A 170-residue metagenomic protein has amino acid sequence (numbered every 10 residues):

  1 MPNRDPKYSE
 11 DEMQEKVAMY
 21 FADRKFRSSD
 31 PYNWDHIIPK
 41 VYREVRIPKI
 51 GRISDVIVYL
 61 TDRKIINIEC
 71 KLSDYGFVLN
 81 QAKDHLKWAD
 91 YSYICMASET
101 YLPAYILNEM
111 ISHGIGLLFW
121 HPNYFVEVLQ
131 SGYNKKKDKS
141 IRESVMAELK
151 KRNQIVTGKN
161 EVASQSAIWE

Functional and structural regions predicted by a protein language model:
M1-D5, S112-E170: Non-catalytic C-terminal interaction segments of nucleic acid-processing enzymes
P2-K7, A18-I66, D74, N160-A167: Active-site metal-binding core of divalent-cation-utilizing nuclease and nuclease-like domains
E10: Metal-dependent nuclease catalytic cores that hydrolyze phosphodiester bonds in DNA/RNA, characterized by
L60, K71-G76, W88-F125: Nucleic-acid nuclease catalytic cores
N80-Q81: Glycine-rich, basic loop-to-helix element that forms the pyrophosphate-binding segment of sugar-nucleotide handling
